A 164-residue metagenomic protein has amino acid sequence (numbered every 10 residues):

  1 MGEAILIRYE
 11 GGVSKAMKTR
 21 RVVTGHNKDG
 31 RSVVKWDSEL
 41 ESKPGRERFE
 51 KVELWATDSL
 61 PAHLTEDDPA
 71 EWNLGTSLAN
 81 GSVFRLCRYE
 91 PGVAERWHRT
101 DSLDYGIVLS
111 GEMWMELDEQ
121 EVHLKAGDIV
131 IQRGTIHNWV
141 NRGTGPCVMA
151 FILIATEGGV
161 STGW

Functional and structural regions predicted by a protein language model:
I5-A16: Short, Lys/Arg-enriched N-terminal segments with co-localized hydrophobic residues within the first ~10-30 amino acids
S14-V34: N-terminal intrinsically disordered, low-complexity, charge/repeat-rich segments that act as generic
R31-R96, I152, W164: A short glycine-rich, His/Asp/Glu-containing loop-to-beta-strand
S82, W114, E121-K125, G134-G159: Ligand-binding loop in jelly-roll beta-barrel domains
A94-T100, Y105-K125: A short beta-strand-loop-beta hairpin characteristic of the jelly-roll/cupin
D128-I129: Residue-level marker of beta-strand positions
